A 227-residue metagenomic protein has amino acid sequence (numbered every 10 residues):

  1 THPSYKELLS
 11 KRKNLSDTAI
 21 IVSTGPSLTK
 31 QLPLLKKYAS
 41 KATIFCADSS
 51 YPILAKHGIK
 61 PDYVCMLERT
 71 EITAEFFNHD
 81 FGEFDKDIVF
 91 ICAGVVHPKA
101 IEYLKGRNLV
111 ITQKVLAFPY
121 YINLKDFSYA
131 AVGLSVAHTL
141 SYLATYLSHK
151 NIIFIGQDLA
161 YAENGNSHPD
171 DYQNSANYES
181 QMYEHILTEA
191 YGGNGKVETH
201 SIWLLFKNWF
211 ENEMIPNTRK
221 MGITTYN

Functional and structural regions predicted by a protein language model:
T1-F45, P52-N227: Metal-ion/cofactor- or nucleotide/acyl-coenzyme-handling active-site neighborhoods
